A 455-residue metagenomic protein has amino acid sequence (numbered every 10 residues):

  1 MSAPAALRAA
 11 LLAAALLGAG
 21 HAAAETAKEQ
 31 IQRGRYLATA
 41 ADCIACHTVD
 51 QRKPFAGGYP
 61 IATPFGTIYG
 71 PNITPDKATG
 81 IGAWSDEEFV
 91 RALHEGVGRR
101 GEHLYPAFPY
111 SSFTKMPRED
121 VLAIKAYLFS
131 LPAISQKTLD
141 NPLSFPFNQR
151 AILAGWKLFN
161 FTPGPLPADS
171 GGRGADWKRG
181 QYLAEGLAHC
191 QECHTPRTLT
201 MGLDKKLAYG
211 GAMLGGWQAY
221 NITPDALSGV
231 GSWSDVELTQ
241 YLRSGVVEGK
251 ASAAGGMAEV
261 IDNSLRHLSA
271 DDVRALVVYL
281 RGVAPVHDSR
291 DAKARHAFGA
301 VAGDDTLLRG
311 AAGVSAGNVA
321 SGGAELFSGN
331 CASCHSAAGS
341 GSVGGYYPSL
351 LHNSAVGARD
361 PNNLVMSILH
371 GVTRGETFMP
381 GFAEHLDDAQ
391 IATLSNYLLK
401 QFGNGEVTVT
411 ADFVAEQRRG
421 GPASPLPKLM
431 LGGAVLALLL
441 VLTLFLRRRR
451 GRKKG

Functional and structural regions predicted by a protein language model:
M1-L11: Bacterial N-terminal signal peptides that target proteins for export
A19-A22: N-terminal signal peptide c-region/cleavage motif recognized by signal peptidases
K28-E29, T48-T67, R99-P106, Y110-Q181 (+5 more regions): Flexible coil segments in periplasmic/lumen-exposed cytochrome c-class electron-transfer proteins
Y36-T48, P71-N72, E87-E95, P106 (+10 more regions): C-type cytochrome heme c attachment motif
T63-V90, S111-E119, Y209-V247, I261-V273 (+4 more regions): Electron-transfer interface patches adjacent to heme c in soluble/periplasmic c-type cytochromes and di-/multiheme
E192-C193, M201, V230-G231: Short helix/loop capping segments that flank catalytic or ligand/cofactor-binding pockets
S342-G432: A broadly structural signal marking compact, well-ordered functional cores that mediate small-ligand/cofactor/substrate
